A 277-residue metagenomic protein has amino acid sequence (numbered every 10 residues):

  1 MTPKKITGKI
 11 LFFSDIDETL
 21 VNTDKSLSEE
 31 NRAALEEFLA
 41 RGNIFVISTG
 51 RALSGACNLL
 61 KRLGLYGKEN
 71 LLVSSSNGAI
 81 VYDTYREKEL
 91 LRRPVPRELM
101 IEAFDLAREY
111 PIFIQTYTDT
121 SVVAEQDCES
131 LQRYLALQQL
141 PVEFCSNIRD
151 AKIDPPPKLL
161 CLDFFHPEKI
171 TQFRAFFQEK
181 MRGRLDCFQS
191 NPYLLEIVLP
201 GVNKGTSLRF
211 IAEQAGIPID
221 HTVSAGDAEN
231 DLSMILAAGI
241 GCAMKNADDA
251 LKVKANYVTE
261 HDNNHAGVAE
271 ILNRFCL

Functional and structural regions predicted by a protein language model:
M1-I16, A33-A40: Non-catalytic pre-domain segments flanking phosphatase-related domains
T2-L11, S28, E196-L277: Mg2+-dependent phosphoryl-transfer enzymes with acidic/Ser/Thr/Gly-rich catalytic loops
I16, G50-R51, G226-A228: Active-site metal-binding loops of divalent metal-dependent hydrolases
T23-L27: Conserved ATPase-coupling elements of RecA-like P-loop NTPase cores
E29-L131: Active-site phosphate-binding/coordination module
E69, N77, M181-G183, A237-A238 (+1 more regions): Short, structured coil segments at secondary-structure junctions
L106, Y110-A225: Conserved acidic, metal-coordinating active-site core of Asp-based, Mg2+-dependent phosphoryl-transfer enzymes
